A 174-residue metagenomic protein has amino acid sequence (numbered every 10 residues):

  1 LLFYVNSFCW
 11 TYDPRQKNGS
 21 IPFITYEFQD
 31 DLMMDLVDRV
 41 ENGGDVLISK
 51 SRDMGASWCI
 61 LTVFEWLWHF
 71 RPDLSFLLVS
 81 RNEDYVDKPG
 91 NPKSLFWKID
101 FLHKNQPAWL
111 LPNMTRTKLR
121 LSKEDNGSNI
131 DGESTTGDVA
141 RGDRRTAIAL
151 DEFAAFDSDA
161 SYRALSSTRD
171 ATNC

Functional and structural regions predicted by a protein language model:
L1-C174: Phosphate/NTP-binding elements of NTP-utilizing enzymes
